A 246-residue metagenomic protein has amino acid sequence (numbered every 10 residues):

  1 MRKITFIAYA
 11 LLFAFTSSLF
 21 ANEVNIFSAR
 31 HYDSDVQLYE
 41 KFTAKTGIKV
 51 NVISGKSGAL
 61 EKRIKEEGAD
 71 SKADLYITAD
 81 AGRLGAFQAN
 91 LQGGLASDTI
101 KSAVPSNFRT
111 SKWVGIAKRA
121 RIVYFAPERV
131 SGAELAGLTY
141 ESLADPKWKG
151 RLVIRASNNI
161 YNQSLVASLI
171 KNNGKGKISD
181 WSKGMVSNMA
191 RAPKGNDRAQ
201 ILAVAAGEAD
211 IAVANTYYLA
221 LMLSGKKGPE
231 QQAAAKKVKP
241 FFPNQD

Functional and structural regions predicted by a protein language model:
M1-A8: Bacterial N-terminal signal peptides that target proteins for export
F15-A21: Sec/Tat signal peptide C-region and signal peptidase I cleavage site
A21-A86: Early extracytoplasmic/lumenal segment of secretory-pathway proteins
N22, I48-K49, S71-D74, W148-R151 (+2 more regions): Loop/turn elements at helix/coil->beta-strand transitions in domains of secreted/extracellular proteins
N25, I122-Y124, K239: Residues embedded in well-ordered beta-strands
A29, D33, A59, K72-E208 (+1 more regions): Extracytoplasmic ligand-binding site segments that recognize negatively charged/polar headgroups
T46, L95, G176-K177, P229-A234: Short helix-capping segments at alpha-helix termini
K194-L202, A206-A209, P229-D246: Extracytoplasmic/periplasmic substrate-recognition and gating elements
